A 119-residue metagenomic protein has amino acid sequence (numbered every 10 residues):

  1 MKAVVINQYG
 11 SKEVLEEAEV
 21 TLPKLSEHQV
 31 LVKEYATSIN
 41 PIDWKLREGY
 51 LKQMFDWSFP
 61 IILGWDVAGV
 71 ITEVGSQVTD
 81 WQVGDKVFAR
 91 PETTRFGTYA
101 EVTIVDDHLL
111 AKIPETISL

Functional and structural regions predicted by a protein language model:
M1-K2: Extreme N-terminal starter segment of soluble prokaryotic enzymes
I6, R47, T72-E73, I104-V105: Short beta-strand-to-turn element immediately C-terminal to the catalytic PLP-Schiff-base lysine in fold type I
G10-L15, P41, T79: Short N-terminal binding/cap micro-motifs at the start of the first secondary-structure element
S11-E17, Y50-Q53: Short gly/ser/thr-rich secondary-structure transition/capping motifs
E17-L22, A68-V70, V102-I104, L110: Conserved hydrophobic/aromatic beta-strand scaffold that supports enzyme active sites
T21-S38, L51-T94: Glycine-rich beta-strand-centered segment in the early N-terminal region that forms part of a ligand/cofactor-binding
I42-E48: Cytochrome P450 core scaffold surrounding the K-helix E-X-X-R motif and the conserved "meander" helix-loop region
D80, R90-L119: NAD(P)H dinucleotide-binding glycine-rich loop of Rossmann-like/cofactor-binding domains, especially the beta1-alpha1
